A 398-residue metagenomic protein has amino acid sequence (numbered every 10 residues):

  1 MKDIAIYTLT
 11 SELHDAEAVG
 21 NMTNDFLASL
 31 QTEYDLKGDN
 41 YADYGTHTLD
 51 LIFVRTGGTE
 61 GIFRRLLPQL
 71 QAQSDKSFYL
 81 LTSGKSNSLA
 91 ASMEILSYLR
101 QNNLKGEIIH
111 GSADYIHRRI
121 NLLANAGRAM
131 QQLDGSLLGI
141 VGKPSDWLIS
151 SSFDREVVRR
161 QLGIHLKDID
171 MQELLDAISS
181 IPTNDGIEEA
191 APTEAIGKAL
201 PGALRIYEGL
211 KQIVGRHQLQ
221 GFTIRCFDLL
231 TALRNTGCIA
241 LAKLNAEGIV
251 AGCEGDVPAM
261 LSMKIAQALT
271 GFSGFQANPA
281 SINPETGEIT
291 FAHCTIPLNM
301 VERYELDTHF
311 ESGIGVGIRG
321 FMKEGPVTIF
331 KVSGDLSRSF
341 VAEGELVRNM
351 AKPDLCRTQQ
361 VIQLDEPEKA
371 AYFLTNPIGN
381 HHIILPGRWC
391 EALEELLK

Functional and structural regions predicted by a protein language model:
M1-E17, I52, D134-K143, T375-P386: Short hydrophobic beta-strand segments
M1-N40, E395: N-terminal basic/disordered segments at the start of proteins
E12-L13, T82-S88, S112-A113: Short beta-alpha junction loops
V19-A28, L66-Q69, A91-L99, I149-R160: Short, aromatic/basic amphipathic alpha-helical patches
D25-I95: An N-terminal, globular interaction/scaffold subdomain
S97-F272: Conserved, well-structured core segments that form the ligand-binding/active-site neighborhood of functional domains
I249-M350: C-terminal catalytic subdomain
G317-K398: Extended hydrophobic packing segments that form well-structured cores
